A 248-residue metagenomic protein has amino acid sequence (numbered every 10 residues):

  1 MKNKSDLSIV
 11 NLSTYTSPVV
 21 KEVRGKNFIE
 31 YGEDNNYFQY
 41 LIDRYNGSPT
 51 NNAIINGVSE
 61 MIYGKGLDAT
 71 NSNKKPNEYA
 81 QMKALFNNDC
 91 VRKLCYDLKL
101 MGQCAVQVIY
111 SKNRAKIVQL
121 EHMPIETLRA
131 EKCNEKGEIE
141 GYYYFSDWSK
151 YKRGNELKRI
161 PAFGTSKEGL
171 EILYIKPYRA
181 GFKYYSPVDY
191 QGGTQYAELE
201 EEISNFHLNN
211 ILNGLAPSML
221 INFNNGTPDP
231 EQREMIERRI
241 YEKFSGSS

Functional and structural regions predicted by a protein language model:
M1-S248: Structured, contiguous alpha/beta core segments that scaffold functional sites
